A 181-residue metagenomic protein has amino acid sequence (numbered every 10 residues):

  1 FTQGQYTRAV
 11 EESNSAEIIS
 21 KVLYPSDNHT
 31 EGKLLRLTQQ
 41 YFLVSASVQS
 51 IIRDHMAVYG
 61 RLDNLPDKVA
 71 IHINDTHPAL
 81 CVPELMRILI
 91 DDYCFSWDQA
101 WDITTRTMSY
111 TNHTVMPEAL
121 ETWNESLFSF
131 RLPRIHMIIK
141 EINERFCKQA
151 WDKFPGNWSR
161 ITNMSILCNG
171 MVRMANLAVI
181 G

Functional and structural regions predicted by a protein language model:
F1-G181: A conserved ligand/cofactor-binding region detector
